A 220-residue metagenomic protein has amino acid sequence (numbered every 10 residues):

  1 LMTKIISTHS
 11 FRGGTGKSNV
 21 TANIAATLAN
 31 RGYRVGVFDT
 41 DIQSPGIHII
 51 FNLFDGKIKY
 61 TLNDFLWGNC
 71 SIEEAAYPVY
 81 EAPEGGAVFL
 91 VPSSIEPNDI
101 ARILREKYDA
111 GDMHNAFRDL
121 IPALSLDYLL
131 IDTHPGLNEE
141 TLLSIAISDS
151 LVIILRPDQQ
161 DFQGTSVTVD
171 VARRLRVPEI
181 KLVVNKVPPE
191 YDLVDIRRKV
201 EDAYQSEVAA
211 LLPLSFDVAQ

Functional and structural regions predicted by a protein language model:
M2-Q43: Walker A/P-loop phosphate-binding motif and the immediately C-terminal alpha-helix
I5, V88-L90, V208-L211: Conserved beta-strand scaffold positions in the cores of enzyme catalytic domains, especially in NTP/NDP-utilizing
S7, L90-P92, K181-V183: Soluble periplasmic/extracytoplasmic beta-strand elements of cell-envelope proteins
S10, D39, P92-I95, T133 (+1 more regions): Flexible glycine-/small-residue-rich
G13, I47, F65, V91 (+3 more regions): Residue-level signature of catalytic and energy-coupling elements of molecular machines, predominantly ATP/GTP-dependent
N30, G111-L214: Conserved catalytic-core segment of NTP-binding enzymes
I42-P122, D127, Q220: P-loop/Walker-type NTP enzyme "switch/lid" segment
L214-Q220: A short acidic, often aromatic-flanked loop/helix-cap motif at beta-alpha or helix-coil junctions that lines enzyme
